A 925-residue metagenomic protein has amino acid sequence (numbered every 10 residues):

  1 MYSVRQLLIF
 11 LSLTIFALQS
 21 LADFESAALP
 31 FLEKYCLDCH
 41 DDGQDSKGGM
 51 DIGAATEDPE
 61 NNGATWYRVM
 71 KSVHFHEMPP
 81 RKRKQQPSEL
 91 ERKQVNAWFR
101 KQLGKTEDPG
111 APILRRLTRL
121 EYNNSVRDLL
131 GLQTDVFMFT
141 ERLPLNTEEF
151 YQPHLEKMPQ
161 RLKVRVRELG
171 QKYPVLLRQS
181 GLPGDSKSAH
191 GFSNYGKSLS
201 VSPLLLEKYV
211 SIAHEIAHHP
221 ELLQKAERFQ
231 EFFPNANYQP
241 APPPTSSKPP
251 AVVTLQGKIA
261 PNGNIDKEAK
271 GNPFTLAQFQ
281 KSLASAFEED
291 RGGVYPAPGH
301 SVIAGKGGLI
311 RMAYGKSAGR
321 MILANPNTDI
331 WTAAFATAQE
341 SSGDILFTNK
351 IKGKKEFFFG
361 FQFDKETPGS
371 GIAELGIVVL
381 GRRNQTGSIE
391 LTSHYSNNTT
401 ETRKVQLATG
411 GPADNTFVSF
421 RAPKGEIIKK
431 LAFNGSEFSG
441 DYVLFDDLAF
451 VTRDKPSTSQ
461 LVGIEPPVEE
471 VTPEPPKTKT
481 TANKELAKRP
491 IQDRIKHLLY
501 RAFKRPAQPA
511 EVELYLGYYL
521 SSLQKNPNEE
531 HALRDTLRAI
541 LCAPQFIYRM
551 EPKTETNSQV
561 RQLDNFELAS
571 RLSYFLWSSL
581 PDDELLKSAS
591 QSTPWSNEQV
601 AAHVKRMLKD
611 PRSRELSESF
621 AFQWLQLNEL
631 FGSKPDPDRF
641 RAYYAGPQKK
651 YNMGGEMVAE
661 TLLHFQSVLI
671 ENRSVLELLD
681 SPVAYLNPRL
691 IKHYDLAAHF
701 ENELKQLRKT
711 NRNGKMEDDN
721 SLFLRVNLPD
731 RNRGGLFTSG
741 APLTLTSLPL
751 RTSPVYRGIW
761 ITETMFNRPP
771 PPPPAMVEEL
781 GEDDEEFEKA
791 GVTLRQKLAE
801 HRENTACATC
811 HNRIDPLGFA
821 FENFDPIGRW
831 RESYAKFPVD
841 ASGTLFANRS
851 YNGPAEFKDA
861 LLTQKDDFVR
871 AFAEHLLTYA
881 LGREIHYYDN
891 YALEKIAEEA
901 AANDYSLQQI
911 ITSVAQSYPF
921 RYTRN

Functional and structural regions predicted by a protein language model:
M1-L8: Bacterial N-terminal signal peptides that target proteins for export
L8-A17: Bacterial N-terminal signal peptides
D23-G48, N61-R68, S72-E77, R81-D290 (+1 more regions): Low-complexity, glycine/serine/threonine/alanine-rich intrinsically disordered linker and propeptide segments
G48-M50, D446: Extracytoplasmic/periplasmic beta-strand context in beta-sandwich domains, especially the cupredoxin/COX2 CuA-binding
P250-I464: Surface-exposed, well-ordered secondary-structure segments
